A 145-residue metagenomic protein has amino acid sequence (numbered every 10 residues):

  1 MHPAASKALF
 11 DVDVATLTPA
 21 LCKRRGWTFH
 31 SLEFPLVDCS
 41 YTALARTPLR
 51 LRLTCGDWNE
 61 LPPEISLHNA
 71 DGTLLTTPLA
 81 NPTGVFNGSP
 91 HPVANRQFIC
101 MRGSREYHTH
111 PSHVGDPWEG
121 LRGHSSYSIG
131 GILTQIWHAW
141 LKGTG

Functional and structural regions predicted by a protein language model:
M1-L53: Strand-helix-loop interaction patch of compact alpha/beta domains
P3-A5, P63-G145: Domain-scale recognition of soluble eukaryotic interaction modules
C22, L32, W58, P92-A94: A generic structural signal for short, non-catalytic loop/turn and secondary-structure boundary residues
F34-D38, E60-P62, R96-F98: A generic structural signal for beta-strand entry/edge sites
Y41-L75: Aromatic- and glycine-enriched beta-alpha-beta binding-site module
